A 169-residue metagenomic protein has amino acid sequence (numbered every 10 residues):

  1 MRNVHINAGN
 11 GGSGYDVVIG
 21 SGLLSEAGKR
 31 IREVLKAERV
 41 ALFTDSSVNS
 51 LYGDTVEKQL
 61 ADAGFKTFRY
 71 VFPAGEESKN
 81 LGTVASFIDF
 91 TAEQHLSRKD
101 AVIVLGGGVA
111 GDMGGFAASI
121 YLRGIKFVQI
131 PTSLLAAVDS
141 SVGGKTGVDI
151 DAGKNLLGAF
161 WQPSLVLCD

Functional and structural regions predicted by a protein language model:
M1-A101: ATP/NTP phosphate-donor binding region
G9, S119-D169: A glycine/threonine-rich phosphate-anchoring loop and its flanking beta-alpha core in nucleotide/phosphate-binding
F43, V71, V104-G106, Q129 (+1 more regions): Short beta-strand segments
Y52-D54, M113-G115, D139: Short glycine-/acidic-enriched loop or helix-start segments at secondary-structure transitions that form or flank
E77, G108-M113, A117, K145-T146 (+1 more regions): Gly/Ser/Thr-rich beta-alpha loop segments that engage phosphate groups in nucleotides
A85, D89-A92, G115-S119, L165-C168: A broadly conserved amphipathic alpha-helix scaffold signal in soluble, globular proteins
H95-A117, Y121-S133: A short, small-residue-rich loop immediately preceding and capping a beta-strand
